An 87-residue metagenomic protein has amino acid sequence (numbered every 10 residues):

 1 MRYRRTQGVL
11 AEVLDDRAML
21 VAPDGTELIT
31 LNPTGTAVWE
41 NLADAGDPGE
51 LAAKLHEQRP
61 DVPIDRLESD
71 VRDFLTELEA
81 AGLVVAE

Functional and structural regions predicted by a protein language model:
M1-D24: Long, low-complexity, charged/polar intrinsically disordered regions in eukaryotic proteins
E27-E87: Long, charge-rich, low-complexity alpha-helical segments
